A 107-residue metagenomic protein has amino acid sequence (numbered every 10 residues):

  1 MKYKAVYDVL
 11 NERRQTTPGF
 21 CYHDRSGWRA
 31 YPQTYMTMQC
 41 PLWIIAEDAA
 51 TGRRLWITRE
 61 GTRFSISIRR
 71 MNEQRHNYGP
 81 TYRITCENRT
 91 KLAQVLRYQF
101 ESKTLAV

Functional and structural regions predicted by a protein language model:
M1-A50, Y78-T81: Negatively charged, low-complexity tracts enriched in Asp/Glu with abundant Ser/Thr
M1-K2, F100-V107: Short intrinsically disordered terminal tails
A5-D8, Q94, A106: Detector for intrinsically disordered, low-structure N-terminal pre-sequences
V9-E12, Q39, I45-D48, E60 (+3 more regions): Compositionally biased, intrinsically disordered low-complexity segments
C40, Y82-C86, L105: Generic detection of short hydrophobic beta-strand segments and adjacent strand-loop junctions
T51-R89: Intrinsically disordered, low-complexity regulatory segments enriched in Ser/Thr/Pro and charged residues
R89-S102: A short, charged, amphipathic alpha-helix used as a generic interaction element across diverse proteins
